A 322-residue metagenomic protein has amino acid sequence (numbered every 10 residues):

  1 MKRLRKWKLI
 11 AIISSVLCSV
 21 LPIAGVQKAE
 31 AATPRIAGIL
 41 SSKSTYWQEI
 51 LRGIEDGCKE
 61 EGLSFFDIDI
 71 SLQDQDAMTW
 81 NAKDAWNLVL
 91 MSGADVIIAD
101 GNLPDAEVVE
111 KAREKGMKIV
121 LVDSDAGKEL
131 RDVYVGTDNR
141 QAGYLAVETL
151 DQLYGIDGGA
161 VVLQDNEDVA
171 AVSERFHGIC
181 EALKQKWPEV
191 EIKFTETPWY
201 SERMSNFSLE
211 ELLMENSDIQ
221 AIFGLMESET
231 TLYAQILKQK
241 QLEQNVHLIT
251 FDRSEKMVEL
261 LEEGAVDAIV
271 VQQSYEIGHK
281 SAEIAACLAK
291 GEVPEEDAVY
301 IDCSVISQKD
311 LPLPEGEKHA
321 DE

Functional and structural regions predicted by a protein language model:
I12-P22: Bacterial N-terminal signal peptides
P22-A32: Sec-dependent signal peptide cleavage junction
R35-G53, G57, E61, F66-N81 (+4 more regions): Extracytoplasmic "Venus flytrap"
Y46-L63, A142-A146, A170-V190, M204 (+4 more regions): Short, solvent-exposed amphipathic alpha-helices that sit in or adjacent to ligand/effector-binding or catalytic
I54, W86-L90, D95-E114, I179 (+2 more regions): Hydrophobic alpha-helical
L103-Q141, G159, D252-E262: Flexible loop/hinge segments that line or gate small-molecule binding clefts
Y134-A160, E174, R203-N206, R253-M257 (+1 more regions): Hydrophobic alpha-helical segments within soluble ligand-binding/sensing domains
L183-K186, Q273-E322: Hinge/cleft segment of the Venus flytrap/periplasmic-binding protein
